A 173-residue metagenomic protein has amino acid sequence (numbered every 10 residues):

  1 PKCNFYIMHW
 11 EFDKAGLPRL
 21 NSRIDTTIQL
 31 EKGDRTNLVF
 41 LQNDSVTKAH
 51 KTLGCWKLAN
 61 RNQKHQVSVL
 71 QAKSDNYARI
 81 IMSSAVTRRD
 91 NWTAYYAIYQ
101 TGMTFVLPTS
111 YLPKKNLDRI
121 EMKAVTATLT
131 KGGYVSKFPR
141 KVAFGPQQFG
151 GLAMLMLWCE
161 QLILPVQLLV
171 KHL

Functional and structural regions predicted by a protein language model:
P1-G33: Conserved catalytic core of two-metal-ion nucleotidyltransferases
K2-E11, D118-V125, P139-Q148: A glycine-rich phosphate-binding loop feature that marks nucleotide/adenosyl-phosphate handling sites
C3, K48-K51, G150: Structural beta-strand/beta-sheet cores of well-ordered domains, especially the beta-sheet scaffolds that support
I7-W10, T101, M154, C159: Ordered, helix-dominated protein-protein interaction surfaces in large eukaryotic regulatory proteins
F12-G16, M122-G132, A153: Eukaryote-specific, cytoplasm-facing alpha-helical/coiled-coil scaffolding segments in long proteins
T27-K115, R119, T130-V135, L162-L173: Basic, alpha-helical interaction scaffolds
Y99, T104-P108, F138, F144-Q147 (+1 more regions): Helix/loop segments that flank and initiate small ligand/metal-binding modules
V142-L173: Amphipathic alpha-helical/coiled-coil segments positioned at domain termini
